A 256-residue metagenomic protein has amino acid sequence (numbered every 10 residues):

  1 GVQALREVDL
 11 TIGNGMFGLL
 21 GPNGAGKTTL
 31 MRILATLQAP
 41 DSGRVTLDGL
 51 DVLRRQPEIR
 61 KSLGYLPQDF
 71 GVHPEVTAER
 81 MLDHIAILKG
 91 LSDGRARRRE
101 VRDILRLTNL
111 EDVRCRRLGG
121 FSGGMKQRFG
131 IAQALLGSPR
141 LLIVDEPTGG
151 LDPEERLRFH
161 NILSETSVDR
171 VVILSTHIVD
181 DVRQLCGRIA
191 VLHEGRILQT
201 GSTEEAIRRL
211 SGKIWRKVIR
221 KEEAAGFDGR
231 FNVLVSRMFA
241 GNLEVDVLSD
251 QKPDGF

Functional and structural regions predicted by a protein language model:
P22-G26: Walker A (P-loop) phosphate-binding loop of ABC-type ATPase nucleotide-binding domains
A35: Helix-to-loop junction immediately C-terminal to a conserved catalytic motif
G43-R54, E58-I59: Conserved ABC transporter NBD signature motif
D83, I87-G90, R95-V113: Conserved ABC ATPase "signature" region
L142-D145, L151: Catalytic Walker B motif of ABC-type/P-loop ATPase nucleotide-binding domains
